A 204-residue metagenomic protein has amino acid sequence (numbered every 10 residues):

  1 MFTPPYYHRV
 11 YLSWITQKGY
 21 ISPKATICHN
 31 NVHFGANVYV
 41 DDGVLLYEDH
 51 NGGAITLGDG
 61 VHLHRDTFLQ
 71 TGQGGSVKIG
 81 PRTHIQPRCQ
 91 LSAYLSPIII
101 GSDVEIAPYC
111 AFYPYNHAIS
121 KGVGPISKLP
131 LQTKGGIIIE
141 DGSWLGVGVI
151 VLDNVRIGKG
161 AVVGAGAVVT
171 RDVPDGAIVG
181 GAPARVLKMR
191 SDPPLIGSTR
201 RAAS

Functional and structural regions predicted by a protein language model:
M1-K18, S22-K24, H29-N30, D103 (+9 more regions): Terminal amphipathic alpha-helical/low-complexity segments used for targeting or macromolecular assembly
V32-F34, V40-V155, R190-S191, I196: Flexible, glycine/small-residue-enriched loop-and-beta-strand segment within the central core of proteins
G53, G75, I98, A167 (+2 more regions): Glycine-centered loop/turn positions within well-structured domains that cap or flank conserved ligand/cofactor-binding
